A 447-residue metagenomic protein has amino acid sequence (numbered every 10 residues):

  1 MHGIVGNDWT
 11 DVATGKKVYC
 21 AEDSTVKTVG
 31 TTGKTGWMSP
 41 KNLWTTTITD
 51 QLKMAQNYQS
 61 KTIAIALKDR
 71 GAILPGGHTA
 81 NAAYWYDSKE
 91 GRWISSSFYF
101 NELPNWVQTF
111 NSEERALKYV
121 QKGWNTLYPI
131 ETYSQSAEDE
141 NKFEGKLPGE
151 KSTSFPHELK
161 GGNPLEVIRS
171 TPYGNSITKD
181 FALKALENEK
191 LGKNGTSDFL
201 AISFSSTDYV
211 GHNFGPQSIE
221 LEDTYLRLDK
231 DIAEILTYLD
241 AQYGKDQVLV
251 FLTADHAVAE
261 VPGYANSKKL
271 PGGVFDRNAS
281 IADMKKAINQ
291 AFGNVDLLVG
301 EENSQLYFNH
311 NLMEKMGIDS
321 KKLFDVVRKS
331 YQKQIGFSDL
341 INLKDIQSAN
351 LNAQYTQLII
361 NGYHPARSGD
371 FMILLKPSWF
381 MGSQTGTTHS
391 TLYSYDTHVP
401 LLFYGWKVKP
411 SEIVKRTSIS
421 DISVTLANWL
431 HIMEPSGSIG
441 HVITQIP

Functional and structural regions predicted by a protein language model:
M1, W44-I48, Y58, T178 (+11 more regions): Stable alpha-helical elements in mature extracytoplasmic
H2-T196, S205-H212, Q332-I335: His/Asp/Glu-rich, glycine-adjacent segments that coordinate divalent cations and/or stabilize oxyanion chemistry on
D11-W37, T45, H78, A82 (+5 more regions): Secreted, luminal/periplasmic, and some membrane-associated catalytic domains that remodel anionic oxygen-ester
G33-P40, L165-P172, G215-E222, N311-G317 (+2 more regions): Second-shell loop/turn segments in exported
L52, A182, S197-S206, L221 (+5 more regions): Beta-strand elements within well-structured catalytic alpha/beta cores of enzymes that handle phosphate/sulfate esters
Q56-Y58, G192-T196, Y243-K245, V299-G300 (+2 more regions): Extracellular/periplasmic catalytic domains that process cell-envelope and extracellular macromolecules
L165-T171, N175-A201, S206-D208, S368 (+1 more regions): Extracellular low-complexity, Gly/Ser/Thr-rich intrinsically disordered linkers and protease-sensitive activation/hinge
F275, A279-I318, T388-L430, T444-I446: Substrate-binding rim/cap in mid-to-C-terminal beta-strand-loop elements of soluble/periplasmic
